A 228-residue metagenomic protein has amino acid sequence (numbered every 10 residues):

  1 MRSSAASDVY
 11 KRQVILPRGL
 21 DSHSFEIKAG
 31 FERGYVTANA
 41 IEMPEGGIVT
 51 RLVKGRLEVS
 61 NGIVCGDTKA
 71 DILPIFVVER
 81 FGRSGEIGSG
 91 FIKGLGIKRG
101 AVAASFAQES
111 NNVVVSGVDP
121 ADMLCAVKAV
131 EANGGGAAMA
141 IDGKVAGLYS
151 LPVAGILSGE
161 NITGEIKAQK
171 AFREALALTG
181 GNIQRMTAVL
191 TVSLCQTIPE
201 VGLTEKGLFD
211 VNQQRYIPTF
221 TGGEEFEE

Functional and structural regions predicted by a protein language model:
M1-A6, Y10: Single conserved hydrophobic/aromatic residue that forms the stacking wall/gate of nucleotide- or nucleobase-binding
S7, N39-A40, A137-M139: Short polybasic amphipathic segments
Y10, G117, G135-G136: Glycine-centered flexibility sites
R12-P17, D21-S22, I27-E32, V36-A38 (+4 more regions): ATP-dependent carboxylate/acyl-activation modules
R18-D21, G46, N161, D210: Helix N-terminus capping/helix-initiation residues
K28-V118, D122-C125, E131: Non-catalytic interaction/regulatory modules that flank or connect domains
L73, S89-S110, M123, V127-V130 (+1 more regions): Catalytic centers of hydrolytic enzymes
